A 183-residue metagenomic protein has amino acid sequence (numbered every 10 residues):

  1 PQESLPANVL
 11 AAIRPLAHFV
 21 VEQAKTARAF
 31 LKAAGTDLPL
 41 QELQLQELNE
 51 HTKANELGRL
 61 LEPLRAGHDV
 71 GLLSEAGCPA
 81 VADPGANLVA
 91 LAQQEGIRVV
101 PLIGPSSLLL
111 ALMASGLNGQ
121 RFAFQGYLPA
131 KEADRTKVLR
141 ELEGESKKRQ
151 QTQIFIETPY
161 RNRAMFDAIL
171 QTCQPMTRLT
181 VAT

Functional and structural regions predicted by a protein language model:
P1, E75-P79, P159-R161: Short glycine-rich anion-binding loops that position phosphate/pyrophosphate groups of nucleotides and phosphorylated
P1-L48: Glycine-rich, flexible N-terminal cofactor/catalytic loop recognition
E3, S106, L110-T183: Beta-strand/loop-alpha-helix module characteristic of Rossmann-like adenine-cofactor folds
I13-F19, G96-V100, T152-Q153: Short active-site oxyanion
V21-E22, S74, V99-G104, F155 (+1 more regions): General beta-strand structural signal in soluble alpha/beta enzymes
Q46-K53, L128-E132: Conserved helicase motor
H51-L61: Glycine-rich, highly charged phosphate/nucleotide-binding loops
R65-Q125: Short glycine-cluster motifs
